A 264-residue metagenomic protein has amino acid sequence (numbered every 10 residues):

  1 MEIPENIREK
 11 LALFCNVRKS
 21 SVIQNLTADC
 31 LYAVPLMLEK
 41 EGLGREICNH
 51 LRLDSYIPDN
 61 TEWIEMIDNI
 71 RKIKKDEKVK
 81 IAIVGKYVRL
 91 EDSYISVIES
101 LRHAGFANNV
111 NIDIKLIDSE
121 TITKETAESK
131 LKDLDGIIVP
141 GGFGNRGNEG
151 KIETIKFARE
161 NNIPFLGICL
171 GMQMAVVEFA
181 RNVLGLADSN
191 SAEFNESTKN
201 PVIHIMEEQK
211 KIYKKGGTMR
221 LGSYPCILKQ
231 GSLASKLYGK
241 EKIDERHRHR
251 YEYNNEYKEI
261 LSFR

Functional and structural regions predicted by a protein language model:
M1-R264: N-terminal beta1-alpha1 cap of cysteine-dependent amidohydrolase-like domains
